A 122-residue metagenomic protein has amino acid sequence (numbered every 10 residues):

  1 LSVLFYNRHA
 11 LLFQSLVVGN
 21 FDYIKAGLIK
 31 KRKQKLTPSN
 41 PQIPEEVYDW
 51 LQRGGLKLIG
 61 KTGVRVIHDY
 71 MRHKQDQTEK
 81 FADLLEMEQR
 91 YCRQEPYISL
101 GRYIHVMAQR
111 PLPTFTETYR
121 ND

Functional and structural regions predicted by a protein language model:
L1-G27: Conserved class I S-adenosyl-L-methionine
L1-L4, K31-T37, R90-Q94: Short C-terminal domain-edge/linker segments immediately following a structured domain
R8-L11, P41, I67: Short, catalytically relevant binding-site loops at active-site mouths
S15-V18, R32-Q34, E79-E86: Short linear motifs at secondary-structure transitions and domain/linker junctions
F21-N40, T62: C-terminal alpha-helical "lid/dimerization" subdomain adjacent to the S-adenosyl-L-methionine
L36-K61: Short alpha-helix
G60, V64-D122: A C-terminal cap/extension of S-adenosyl-L-methionine-dependent methyltransferases that defines the acceptor-substrate
